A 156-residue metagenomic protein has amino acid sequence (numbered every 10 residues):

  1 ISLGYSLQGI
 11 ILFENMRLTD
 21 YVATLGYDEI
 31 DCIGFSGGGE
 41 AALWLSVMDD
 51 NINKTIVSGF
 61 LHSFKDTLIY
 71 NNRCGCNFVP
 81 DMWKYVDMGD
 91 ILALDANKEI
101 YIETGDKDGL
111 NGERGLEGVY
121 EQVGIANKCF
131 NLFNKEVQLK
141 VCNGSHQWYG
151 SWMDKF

Functional and structural regions predicted by a protein language model:
I1-L25: Alpha/beta-hydrolase active-site loop
S2-Y5, K54-L92, N97, G112-V123 (+1 more regions): Mobile cap/lid helix-loop segments that gate and shape the active-site cleft of serine hydrolases
G26-S36: Alpha/beta-hydrolase fold nucleophile elbow
I33, S58-G59, E103, C142: Alpha/beta-hydrolase-fold catalytic nucleophile elbow
G34-S46: Glycine-rich nucleophile elbow surrounding the catalytic serine of serine-hydrolase chemistry
V47-N53: Conserved hydrolase catalytic core segment
A96-G115, N143-G144: Conserved strand-to-loop "acid loop" that flanks and positions the catalytic carboxylate
F130-F156: C-terminal catalytic histidine-bearing segment of alpha/beta-hydrolase fold enzymes
